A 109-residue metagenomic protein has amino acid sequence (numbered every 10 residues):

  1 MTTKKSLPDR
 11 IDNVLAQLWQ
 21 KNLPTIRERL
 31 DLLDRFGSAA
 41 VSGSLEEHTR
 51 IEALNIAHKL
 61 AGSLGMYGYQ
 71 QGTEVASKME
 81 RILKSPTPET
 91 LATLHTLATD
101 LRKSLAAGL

Functional and structural regions predicted by a protein language model:
T2-R10: Short, charge-rich amphipathic alpha-helices with coiled-coil/heptad character
L7, S85-T87: Intrinsic-disorder/low-complexity coil detector
D9-A53, T90-L105, L109: Long, amphipathic alpha-helical coiled-coil segments characteristic of histidine-phosphotransfer scaffolds
E47-S85: Extended, amphipathic alpha-helices with heptad-repeat/coiled-coil or helix-bundle character that serve as
